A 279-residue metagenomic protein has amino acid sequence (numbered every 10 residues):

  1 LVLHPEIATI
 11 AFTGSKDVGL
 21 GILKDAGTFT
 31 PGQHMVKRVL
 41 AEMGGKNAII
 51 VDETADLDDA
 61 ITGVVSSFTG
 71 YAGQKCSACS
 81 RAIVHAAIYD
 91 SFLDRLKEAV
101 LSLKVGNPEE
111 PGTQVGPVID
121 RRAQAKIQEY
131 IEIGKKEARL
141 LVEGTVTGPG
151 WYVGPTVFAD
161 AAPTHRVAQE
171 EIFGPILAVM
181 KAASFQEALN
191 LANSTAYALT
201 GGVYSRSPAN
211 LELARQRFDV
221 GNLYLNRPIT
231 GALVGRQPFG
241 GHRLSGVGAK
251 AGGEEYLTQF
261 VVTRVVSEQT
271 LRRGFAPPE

Functional and structural regions predicted by a protein language model:
L3-E6, S15-P163, S184, N190 (+3 more regions): ALDH superfamily catalytic-core signature
E6-I7, I50, L101-P108, V115-G116 (+2 more regions): Conserved C-terminal structural/oligomerization subdomain of aldehyde/semialdehyde dehydrogenase
